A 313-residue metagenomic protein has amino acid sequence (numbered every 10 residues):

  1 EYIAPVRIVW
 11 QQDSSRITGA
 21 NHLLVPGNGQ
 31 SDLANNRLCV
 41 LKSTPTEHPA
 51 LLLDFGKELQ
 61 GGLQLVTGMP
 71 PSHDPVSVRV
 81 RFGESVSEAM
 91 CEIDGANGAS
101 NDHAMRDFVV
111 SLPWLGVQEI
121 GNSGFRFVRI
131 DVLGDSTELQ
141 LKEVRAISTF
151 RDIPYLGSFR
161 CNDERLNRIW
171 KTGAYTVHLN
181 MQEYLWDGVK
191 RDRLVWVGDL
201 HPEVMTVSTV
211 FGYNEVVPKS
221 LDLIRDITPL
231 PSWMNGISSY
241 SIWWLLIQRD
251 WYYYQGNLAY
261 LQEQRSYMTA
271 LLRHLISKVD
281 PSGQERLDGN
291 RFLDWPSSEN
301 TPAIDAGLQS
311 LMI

Functional and structural regions predicted by a protein language model:
E1-Y184, G198-D199, E215-S220, A259 (+1 more regions): Extracellular/oxidizing-compartment recognition motifs
E88-A89, F127, S136-T172, V177-M181 (+4 more regions): Active-site acid/base region of carbohydrate-active enzymes
L230: Active-site-adjacent loop/helix surface patches within enzyme catalytic domains that shape the substrate-binding cleft
